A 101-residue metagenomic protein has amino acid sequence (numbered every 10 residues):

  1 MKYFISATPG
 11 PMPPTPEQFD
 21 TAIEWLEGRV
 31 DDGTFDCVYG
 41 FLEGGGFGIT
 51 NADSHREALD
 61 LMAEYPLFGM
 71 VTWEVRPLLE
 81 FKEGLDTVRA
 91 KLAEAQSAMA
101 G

Functional and structural regions predicted by a protein language model:
M1-G101: Conserved, structured core segments of small domains
